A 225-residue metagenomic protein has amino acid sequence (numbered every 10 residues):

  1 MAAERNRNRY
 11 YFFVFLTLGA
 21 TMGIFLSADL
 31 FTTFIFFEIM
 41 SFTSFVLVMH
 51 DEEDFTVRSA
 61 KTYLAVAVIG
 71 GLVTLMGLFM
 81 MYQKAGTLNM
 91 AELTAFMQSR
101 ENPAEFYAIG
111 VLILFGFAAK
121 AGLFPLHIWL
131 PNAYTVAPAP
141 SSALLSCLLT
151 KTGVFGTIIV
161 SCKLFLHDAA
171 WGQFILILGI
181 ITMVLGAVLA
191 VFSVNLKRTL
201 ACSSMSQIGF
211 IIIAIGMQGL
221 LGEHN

Functional and structural regions predicted by a protein language model:
M1-N8, L18-T33, T43-N225: Hydrophobic transmembrane alpha-helices and their helix-loop junctions in integral membrane proteins
F12-F15: Alpha-helical transmembrane segments of multi-pass membrane proteins
E38: Short phosphate-coordinating micro-motif centered on Lys-Gly-acidic
